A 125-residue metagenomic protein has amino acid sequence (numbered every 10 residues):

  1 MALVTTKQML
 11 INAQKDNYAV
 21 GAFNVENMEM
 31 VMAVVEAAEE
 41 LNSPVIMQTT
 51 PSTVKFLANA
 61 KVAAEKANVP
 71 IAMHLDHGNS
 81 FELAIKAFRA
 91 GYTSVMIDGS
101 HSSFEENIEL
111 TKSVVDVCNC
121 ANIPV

Functional and structural regions predicted by a protein language model:
M1-G21: N-terminal amphipathic alpha-helix/helix-capping segment at the start of soluble metabolic enzymes
A2-V4, N12, M28-M32, A37 (+2 more regions): N-terminal hydrophobic targeting/anchoring segments and the immediately downstream early-domain regions of hydrolases
D16-A19, L41-V45, A67-I71, G91-T93 (+1 more regions): Short, well-ordered coil/turn segments that N-cap beta-strands
V20-V25, V45-T49, I71-D76, V95-I97 (+1 more regions): Hydrophobic faces of well-ordered beta-strands that scaffold small-molecule active sites in alpha/beta enzyme cores
E29-M32, K55-A58, N79-K86, S100-I123: Active-site-adjacent beta->alpha loops and helix N-cap segments on the catalytic face of soluble alpha/beta enzymes
E40-F88: Active-site cofactor/substrate anionic-group-binding motifs, chiefly glycine- and Lys/Arg-rich phosphate-binding loops
